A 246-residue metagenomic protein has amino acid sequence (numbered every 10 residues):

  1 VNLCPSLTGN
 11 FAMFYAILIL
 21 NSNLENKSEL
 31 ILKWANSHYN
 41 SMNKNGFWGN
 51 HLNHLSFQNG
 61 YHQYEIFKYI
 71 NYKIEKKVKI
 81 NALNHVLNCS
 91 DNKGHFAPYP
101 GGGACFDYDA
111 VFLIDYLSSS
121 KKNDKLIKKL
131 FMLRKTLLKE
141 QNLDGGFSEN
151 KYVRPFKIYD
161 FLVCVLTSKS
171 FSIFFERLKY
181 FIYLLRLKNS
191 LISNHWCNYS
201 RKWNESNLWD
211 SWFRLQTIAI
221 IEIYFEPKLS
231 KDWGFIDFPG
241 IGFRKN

Functional and structural regions predicted by a protein language model:
V1-C4, A12, A16-L24, E29 (+3 more regions): Terminal, non-catalytic domain-edge segments
G9: Aromatic- and Gly/Pro-rich donor/ligand-binding loops that form nucleotide- or phosphate-bearing donor binding pockets
S28-S37: Beta-rich carbohydrate-recognition and catalytic domains
Y39-F47: Catalytic cores of carbohydrate-active enzymes
F47-Q58, H62: Hydrophobic, aromatic-lined core segments that form the binding pocket/scaffold for planar heteroaromatic ligands
N50, P98-Y99: Acidic, Ser/Thr-rich low-complexity linear motifs
